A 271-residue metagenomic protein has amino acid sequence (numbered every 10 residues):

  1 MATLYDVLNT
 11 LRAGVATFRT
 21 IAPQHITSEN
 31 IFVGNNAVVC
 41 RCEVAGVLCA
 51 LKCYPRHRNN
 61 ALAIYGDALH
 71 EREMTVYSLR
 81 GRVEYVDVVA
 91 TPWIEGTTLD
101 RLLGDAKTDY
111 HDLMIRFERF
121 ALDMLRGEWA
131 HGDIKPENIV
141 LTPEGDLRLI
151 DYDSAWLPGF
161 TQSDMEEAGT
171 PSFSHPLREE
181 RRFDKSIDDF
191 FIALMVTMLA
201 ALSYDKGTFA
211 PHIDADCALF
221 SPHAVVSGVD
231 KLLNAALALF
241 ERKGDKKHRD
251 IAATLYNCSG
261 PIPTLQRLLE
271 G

Functional and structural regions predicted by a protein language model:
M1-N30, A63-Y65: Juxta-kinase regulatory segment immediately upstream of eukaryotic protein kinase catalytic domains
N35-L69: ATP-binding glycine-rich loop module of kinase domains
D67-H111: Conserved structural core of kinase catalytic domains
A121, L125-T142: Catalytic-loop of the protein kinase fold
D151-W156: Activation of the activation-loop gatekeeper triad in protein kinase-fold domains
S163-R178: Conserved activation segment of eukaryotic-like protein kinases, specifically the C-terminal portion of the activation
L177-S186: Conserved end of the kinase activation segment
A201-G271: Helical subdomain adjoining the active site within ATP-dependent kinase catalytic cores
